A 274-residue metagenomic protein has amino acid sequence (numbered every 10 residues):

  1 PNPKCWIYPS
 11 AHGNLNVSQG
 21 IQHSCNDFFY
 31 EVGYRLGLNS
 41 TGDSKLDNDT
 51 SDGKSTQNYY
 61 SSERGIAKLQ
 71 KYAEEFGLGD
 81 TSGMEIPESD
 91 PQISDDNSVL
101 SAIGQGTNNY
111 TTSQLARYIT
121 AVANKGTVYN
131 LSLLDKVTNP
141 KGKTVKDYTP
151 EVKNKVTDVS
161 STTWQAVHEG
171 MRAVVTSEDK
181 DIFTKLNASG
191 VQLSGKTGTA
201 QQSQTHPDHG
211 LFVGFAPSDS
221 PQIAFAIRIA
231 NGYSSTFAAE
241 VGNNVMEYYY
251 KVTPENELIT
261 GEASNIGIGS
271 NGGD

Functional and structural regions predicted by a protein language model:
P1-I227, G272-D274: Beta-lactam-recognizing serine transpeptidase/beta-lactamase-like catalytic domain environment
T111-R117, F237-N244: Short amphipathic alpha-helical face segments that pack within enzyme cores and frequently flank/anchor catalytic
T144-V152, N243-D274: Short, gly/Ser/Thr-rich active-site loops of penicillin-recognizing serine hydrolases
V156-T157, S234-A239: A short, polar/proline- and glycine-enriched secondary-structure boundary/capping micro-motif
G210-A216, I223, V241, V245-P254: Membrane-interface anchoring segments and C-terminal beta-barrel signals
I229-G232: Ligand-site clamp/hinge motif
